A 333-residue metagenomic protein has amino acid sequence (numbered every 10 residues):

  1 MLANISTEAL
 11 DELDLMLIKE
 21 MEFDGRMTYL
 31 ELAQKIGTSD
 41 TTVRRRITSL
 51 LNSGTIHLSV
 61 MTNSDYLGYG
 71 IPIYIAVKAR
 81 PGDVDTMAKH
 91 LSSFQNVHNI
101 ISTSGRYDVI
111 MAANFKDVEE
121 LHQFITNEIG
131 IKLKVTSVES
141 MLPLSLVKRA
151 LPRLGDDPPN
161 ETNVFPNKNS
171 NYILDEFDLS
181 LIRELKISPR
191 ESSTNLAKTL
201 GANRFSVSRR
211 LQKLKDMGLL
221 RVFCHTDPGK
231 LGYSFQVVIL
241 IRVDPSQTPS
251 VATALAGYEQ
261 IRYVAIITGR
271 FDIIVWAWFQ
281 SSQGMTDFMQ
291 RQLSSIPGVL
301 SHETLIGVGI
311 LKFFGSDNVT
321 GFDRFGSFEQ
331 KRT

Functional and structural regions predicted by a protein language model:
M1-T333: A compositional/biophysical signature of low hydrophobicity enriched in polar/charged and small residues
